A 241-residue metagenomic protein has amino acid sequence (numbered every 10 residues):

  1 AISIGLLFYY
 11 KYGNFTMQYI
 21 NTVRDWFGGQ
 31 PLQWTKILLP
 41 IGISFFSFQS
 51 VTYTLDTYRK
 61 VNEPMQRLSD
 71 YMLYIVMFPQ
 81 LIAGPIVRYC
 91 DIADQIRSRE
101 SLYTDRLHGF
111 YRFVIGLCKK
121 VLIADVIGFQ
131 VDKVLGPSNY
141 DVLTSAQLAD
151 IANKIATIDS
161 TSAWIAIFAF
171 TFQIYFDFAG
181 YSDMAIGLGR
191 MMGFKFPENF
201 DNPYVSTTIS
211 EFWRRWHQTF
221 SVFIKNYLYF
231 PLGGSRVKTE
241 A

Functional and structural regions predicted by a protein language model:
A1-A241: Membrane-embedded transmembrane alpha-helical bundles that form the catalytic cores of multi-pass lipid-modifying
